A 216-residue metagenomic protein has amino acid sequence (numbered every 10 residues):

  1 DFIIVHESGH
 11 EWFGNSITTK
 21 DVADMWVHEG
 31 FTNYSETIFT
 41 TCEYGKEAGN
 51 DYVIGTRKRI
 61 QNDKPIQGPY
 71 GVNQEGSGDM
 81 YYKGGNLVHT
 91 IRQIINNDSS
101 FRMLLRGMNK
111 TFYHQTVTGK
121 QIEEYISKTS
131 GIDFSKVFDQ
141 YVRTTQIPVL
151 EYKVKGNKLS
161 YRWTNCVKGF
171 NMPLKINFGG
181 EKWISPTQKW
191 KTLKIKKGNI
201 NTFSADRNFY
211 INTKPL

Functional and structural regions predicted by a protein language model:
D1-N50: Zinc-dependent metallopeptidase catalytic helix centered on the HExxH motif and its immediate flanking segment
H6-E11, T56-P69: Active-site-adjacent bridging/hinge elements
V27-E29, Q61, Y82-N86: Short, solvent-exposed loop/turn segments at the edges of secondary structure
F39-Q61, S100-M103: Short helix/loop segments within enzyme catalytic domains that coordinate or immediately flank catalytic cofactors
Q67-G76, N109: Active-site-adjacent structural elements in folded domains
S77-L159: Amphipathic alpha-helical substructures
F134-S135, L150, V154-R207: Beta-strand-rich binding/interaction modules
D206-L216: Edge beta-strands of extracellular beta-sandwich domains
